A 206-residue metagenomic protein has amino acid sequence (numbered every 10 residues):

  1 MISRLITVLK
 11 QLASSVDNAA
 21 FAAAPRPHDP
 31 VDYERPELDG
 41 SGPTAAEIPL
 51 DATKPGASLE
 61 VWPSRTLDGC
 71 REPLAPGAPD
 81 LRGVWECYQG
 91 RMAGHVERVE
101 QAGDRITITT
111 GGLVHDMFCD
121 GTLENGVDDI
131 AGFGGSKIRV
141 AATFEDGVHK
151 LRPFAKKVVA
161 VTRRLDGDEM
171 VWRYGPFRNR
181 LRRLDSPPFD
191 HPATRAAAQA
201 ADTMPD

Functional and structural regions predicted by a protein language model:
I2-G112, L184-D206: Amphipathic/hydrophobic helical signal segments and adjacent flexible N-terminal regions that mediate secretion
L81-V84, V99-T107, C119-V127, T143-V148 (+2 more regions): Short, solvent-exposed coil/turn segments at beta-strand boundaries
G90-R91, G111-L165: Contiguous, well-ordered beta-strand patches that form the walls/edges of small beta-barrel/beta-sandwich domains
A155-K156, P176, D185: A short beta-strand motif that forms part of the nucleic acid-binding face of small beta-barrel RNA-binding folds
M170-P176: Short, exposed beta-strand-loop hairpins at the edges of beta-sheets in extracellular/periplasmic proteins
